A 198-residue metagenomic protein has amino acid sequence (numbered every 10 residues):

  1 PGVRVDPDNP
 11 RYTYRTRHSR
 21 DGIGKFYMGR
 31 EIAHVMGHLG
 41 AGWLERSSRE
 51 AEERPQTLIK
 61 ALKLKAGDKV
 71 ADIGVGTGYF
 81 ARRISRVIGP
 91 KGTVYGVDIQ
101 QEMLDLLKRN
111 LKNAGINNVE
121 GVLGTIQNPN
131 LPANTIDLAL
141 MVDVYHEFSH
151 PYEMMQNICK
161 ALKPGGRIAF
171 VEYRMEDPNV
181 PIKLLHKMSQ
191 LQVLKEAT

Functional and structural regions predicted by a protein language model:
V3-A71: Class I SAM-dependent transferase core
D68, G92, G166: Glycine-centered, small-residue-biased loops immediately flanking beta-strands in adenine/cofactor-binding cores
V70, A139-L140: Hydrophobic beta-strand segment of the Class I
A71-P129: Class I SAM-dependent methyltransferase SAM/SAH-binding core
S85-G89, Y152-R167: A short glycine-rich, Lys/Arg-flanked "PGG" loop and its adjoining helix->strand segment in the class I
Q127-A139: A short acidic, Gly/Pro-enriched loop at the edge of an enzyme's catalytic core that lines a small-molecule cofactor
V142-Y145: Residues lining the SAM
R167-L194: Conserved class I S-adenosyl-L-methionine
